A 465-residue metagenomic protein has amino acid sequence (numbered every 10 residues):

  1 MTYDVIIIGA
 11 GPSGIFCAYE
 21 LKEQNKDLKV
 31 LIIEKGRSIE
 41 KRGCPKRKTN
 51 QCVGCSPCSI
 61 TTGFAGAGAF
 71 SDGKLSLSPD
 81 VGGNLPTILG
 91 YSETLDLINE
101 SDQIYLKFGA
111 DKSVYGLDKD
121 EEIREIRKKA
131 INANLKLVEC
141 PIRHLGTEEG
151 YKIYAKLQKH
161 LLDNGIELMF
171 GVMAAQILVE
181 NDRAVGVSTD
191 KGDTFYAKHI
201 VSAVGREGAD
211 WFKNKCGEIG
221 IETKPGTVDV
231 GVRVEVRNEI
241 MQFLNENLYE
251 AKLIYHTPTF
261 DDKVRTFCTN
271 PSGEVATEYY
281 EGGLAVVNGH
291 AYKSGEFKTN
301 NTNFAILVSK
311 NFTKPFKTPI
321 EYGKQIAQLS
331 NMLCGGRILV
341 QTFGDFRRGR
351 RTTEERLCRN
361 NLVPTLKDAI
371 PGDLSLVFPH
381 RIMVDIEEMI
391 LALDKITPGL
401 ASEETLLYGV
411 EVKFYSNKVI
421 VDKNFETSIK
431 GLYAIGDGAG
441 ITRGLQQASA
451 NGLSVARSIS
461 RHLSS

Functional and structural regions predicted by a protein language model:
M1-G82, I123-S465: Residues forming the flavin
G63-G116: Dinucleotide-binding Rossmann-like beta1-alpha1 core, especially the glycine-rich loop that anchors the ADP
E93-D96, E100-I104, E121, E125 (+1 more regions): A non-catalytic, amphipathic alpha-helix used as a structural packing/dimerization or gating element in enzyme scaffolds
K112-K128: Linear-motif-rich, low-complexity cytosolic tails and juxtamembrane regions
